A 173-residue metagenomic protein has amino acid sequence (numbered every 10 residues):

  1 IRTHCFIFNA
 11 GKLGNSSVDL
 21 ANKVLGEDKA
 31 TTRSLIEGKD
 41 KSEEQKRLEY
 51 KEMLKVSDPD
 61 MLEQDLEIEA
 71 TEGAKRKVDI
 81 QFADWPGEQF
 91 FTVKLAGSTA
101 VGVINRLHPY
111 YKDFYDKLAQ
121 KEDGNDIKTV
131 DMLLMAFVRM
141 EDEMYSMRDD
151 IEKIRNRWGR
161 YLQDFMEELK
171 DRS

Functional and structural regions predicted by a protein language model:
I1-S173: Charged regulatory segments coupled to nucleotide-binding catalytic modules in large multidomain enzymes
